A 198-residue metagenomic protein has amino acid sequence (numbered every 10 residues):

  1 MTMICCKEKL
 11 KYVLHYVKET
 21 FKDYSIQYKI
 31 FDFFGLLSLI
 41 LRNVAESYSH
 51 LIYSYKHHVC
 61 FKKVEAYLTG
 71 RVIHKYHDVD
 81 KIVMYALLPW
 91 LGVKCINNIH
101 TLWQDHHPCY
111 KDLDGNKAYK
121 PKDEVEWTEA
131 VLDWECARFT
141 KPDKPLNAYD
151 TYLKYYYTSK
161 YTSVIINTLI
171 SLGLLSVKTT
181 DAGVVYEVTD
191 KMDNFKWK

Functional and structural regions predicted by a protein language model:
T2-K198: Metal-dependent phosphohydrolase cores
